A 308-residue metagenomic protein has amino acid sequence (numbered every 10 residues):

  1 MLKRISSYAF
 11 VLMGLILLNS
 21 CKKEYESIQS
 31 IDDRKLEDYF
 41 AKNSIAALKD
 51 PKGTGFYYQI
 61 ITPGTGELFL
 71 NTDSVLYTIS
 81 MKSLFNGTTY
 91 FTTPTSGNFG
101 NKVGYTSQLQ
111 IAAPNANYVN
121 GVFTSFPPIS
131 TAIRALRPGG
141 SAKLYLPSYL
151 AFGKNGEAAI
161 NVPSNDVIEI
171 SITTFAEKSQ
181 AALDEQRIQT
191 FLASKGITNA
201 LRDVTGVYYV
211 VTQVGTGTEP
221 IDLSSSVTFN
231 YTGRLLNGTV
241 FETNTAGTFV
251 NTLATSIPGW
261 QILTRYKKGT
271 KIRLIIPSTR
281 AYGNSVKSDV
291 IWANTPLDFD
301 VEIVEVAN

Functional and structural regions predicted by a protein language model:
L2-S6, C21-N308: Cross-family detector of peptidyl-prolyl cis-trans isomerase
I5-M13: Sec-dependent signal peptide hydrophobic core
